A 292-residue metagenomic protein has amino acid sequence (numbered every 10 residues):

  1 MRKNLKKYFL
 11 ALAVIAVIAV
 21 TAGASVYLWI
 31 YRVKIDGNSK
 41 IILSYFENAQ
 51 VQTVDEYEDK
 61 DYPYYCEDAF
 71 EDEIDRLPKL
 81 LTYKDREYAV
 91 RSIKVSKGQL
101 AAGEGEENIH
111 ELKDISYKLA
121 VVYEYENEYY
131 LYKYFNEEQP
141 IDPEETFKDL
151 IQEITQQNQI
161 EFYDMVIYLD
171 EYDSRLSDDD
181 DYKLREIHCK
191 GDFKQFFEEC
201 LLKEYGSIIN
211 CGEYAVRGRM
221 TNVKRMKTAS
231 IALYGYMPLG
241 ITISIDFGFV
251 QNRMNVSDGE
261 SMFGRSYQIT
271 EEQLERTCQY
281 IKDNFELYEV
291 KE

Functional and structural regions predicted by a protein language model:
R2-I18: N-terminal Sec-pathway targeting helices
A19-G23: Alpha-helical transmembrane segments
S25-E292: Function-determining sites in protein domains
